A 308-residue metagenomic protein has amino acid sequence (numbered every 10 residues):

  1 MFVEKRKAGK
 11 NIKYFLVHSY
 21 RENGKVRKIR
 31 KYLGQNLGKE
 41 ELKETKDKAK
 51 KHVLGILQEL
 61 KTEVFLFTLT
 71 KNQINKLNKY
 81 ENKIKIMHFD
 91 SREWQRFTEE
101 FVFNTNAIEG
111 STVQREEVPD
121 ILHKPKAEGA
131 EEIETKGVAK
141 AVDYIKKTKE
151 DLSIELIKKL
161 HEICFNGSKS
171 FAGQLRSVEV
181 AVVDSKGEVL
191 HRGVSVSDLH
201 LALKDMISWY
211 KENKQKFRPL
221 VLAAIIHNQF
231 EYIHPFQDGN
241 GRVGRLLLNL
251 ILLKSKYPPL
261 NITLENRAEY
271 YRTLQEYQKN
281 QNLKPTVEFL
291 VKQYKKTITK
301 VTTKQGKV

Functional and structural regions predicted by a protein language model:
M1-D238, R242-V308: FIC/Doc superfamily catalytic core
